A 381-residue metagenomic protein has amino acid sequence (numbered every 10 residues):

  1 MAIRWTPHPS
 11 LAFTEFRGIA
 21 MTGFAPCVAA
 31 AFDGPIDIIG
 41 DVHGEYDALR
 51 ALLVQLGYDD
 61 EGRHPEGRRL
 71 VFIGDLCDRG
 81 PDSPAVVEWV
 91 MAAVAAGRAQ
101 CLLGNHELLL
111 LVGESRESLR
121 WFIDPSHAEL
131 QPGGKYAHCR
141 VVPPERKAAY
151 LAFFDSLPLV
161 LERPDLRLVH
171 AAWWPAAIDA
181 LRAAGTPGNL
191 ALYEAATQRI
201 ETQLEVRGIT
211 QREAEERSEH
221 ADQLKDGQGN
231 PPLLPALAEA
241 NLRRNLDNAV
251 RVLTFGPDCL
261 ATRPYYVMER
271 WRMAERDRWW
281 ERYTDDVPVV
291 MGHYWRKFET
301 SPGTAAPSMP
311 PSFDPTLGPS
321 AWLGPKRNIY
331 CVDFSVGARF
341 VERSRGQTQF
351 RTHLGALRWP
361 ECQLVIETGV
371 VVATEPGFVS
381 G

Functional and structural regions predicted by a protein language model:
I3-E88: N-terminal active-site segment of His-dependent metallophosphoesterases
G23-F32, R63, E88-A95, L159-E162 (+2 more regions): A short acidic-Thr-Gly-centered motif at the start of a beta-strand
P35-H43, L166-A172, Y330-V332: Active-site-proximal beta-strand elements of phosphoester/diester hydrolases
I38, L70-F72, C101-L102, R167 (+2 more regions): Residue-level marker for buried hydrophobic side chains located in beta-strands that build the well-ordered beta-sheet
D41, D75, G104-N105, F154 (+3 more regions): Divalent metal-coordination and catalytic microenvironments
E45-Y46, D78-P81, H106-V112, L161 (+3 more regions): Active-site environment of divalent metal-dependent phosphoester hydrolases
G67, G80-K225: Active-site neighborhood of divalent metal-dependent phosphoester bond hydrolases
P187-G381: Acidic, His/Gly-rich catalytic cores of divalent-metal-dependent hydrolytic chemistry
